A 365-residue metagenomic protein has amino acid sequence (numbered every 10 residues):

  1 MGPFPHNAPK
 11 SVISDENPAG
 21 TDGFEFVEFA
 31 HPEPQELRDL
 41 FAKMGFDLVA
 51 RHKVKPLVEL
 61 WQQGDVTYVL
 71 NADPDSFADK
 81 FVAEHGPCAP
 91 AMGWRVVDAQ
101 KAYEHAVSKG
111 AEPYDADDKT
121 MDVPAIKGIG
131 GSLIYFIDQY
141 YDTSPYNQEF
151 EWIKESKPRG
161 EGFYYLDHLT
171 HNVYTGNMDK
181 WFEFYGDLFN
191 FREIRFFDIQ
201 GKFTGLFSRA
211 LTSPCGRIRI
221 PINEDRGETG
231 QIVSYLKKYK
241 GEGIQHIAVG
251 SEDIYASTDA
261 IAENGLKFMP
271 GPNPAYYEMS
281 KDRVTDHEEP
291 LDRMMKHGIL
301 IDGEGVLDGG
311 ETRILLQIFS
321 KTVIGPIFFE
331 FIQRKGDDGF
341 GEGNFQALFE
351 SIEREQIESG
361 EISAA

Functional and structural regions predicted by a protein language model:
M1-W152, H168, T175, D179 (+1 more regions): An N-terminus-focused feature that recognizes amino-terminal "leader" regions
G2-S11, Q317, K321-A365: TerminUS-proximal long segments
K10-V12, R226-S234: Active-site-adjacent structural elements in folded domains
T21-P32, W152-R219, E228-T229, K238-P274 (+2 more regions): Surface-exposed interaction/gating patches
L37-A42, A106, F184-G186, I261 (+1 more regions): Conserved active-site tyrosine of GNAT-family acetyltransferases
V54, Q63, C215, T322-I324: A generic beta-sheet turn/junction motif
P56-V58, F77-A78, T143, G201-F203 (+6 more regions): Flexible loop/turn segments at secondary-structure boundaries
V69-N71, S76, A125, F136-E155 (+4 more regions): Intrinsic, low-complexity N-terminal interaction/targeting segments
